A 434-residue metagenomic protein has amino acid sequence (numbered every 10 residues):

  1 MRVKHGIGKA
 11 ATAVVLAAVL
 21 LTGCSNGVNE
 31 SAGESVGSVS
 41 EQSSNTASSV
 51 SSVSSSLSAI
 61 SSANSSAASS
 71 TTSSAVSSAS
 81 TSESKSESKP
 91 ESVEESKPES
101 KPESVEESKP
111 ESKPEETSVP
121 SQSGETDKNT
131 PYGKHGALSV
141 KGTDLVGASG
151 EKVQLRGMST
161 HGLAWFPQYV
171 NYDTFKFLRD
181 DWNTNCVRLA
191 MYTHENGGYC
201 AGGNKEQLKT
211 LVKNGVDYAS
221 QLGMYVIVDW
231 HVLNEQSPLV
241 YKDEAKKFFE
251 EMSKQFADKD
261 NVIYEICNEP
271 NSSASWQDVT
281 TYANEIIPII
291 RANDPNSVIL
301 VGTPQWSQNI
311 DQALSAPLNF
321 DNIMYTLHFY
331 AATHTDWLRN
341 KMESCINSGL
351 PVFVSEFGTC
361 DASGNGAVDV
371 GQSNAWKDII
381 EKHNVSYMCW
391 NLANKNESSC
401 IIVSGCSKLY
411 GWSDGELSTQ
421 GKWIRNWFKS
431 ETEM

Functional and structural regions predicted by a protein language model:
M1-T12: Bacterial Sec-dependent N-terminal signal peptides
L20-G23: C-terminal motif of bacterial Sec signal peptides marking the signal peptidase cleavage site
S25-G33: Bacterial lipoprotein signal-peptidase II cleavage site
S38-S121: Extracellular mucin-like PTS domains
K109-C186, G202, K422-N426, S430: N-terminal carbohydrate-binding accessory modules
H135-S139, G162, P167-Q168, Y225 (+4 more regions): Extracellular glycoside hydrolase catalytic/binding regions
N171-E235, K242-K247, E251, I287-N293 (+1 more regions): Aromatic-lined substrate-binding rim segments of carbohydrate-active enzymes
